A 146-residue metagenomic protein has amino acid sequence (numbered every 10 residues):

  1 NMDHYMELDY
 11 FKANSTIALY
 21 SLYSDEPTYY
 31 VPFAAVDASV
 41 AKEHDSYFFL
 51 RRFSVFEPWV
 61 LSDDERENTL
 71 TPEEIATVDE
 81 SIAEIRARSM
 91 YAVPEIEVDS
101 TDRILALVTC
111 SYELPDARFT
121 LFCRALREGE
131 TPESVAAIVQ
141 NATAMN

Functional and structural regions predicted by a protein language model:
N1-N146: Extracytoplasmic/periplasmic soluble domains downstream of a signal peptide or transmembrane helix
